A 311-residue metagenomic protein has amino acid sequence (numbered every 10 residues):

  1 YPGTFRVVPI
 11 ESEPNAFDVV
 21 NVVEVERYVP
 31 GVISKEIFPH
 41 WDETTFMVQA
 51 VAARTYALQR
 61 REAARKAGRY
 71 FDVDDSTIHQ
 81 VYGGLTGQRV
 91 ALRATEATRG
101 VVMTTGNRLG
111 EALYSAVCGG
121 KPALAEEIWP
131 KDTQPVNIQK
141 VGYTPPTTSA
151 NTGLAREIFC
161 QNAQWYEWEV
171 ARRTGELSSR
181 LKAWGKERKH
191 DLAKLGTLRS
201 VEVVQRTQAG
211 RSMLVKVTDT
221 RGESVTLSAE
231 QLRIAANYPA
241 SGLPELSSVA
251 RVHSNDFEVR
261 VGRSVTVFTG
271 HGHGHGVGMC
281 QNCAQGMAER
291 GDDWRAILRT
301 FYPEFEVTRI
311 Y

Functional and structural regions predicted by a protein language model:
Y1-Y311: Conserved, single-site charged/polar hotspot
